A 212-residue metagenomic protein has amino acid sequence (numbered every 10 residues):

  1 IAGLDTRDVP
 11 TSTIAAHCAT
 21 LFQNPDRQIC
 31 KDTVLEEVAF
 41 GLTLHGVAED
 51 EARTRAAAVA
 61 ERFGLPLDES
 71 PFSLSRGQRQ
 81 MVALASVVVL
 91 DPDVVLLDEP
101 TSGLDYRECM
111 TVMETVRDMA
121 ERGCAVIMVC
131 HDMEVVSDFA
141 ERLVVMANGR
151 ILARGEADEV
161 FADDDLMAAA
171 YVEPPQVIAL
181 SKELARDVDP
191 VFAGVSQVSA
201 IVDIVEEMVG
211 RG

Functional and structural regions predicted by a protein language model:
I1-T13: ABC ATPase NBD Q-loop/coupling interface
V59-S73: Conserved ABC nucleotide-binding domain
V95-D98: Catalytic Walker B motif of ABC-type/P-loop ATPase nucleotide-binding domains
C130-H131: H-loop/switch region of ABC-family ATPase nucleotide-binding domains
V136-D138: A short, surface-exposed alpha-helical micro-motif characterized by mixed small hydrophobic and charged/polar residues
N148-G149: Conserved ABC ATPase "signature" C-loop
M167-G212: ABC ATPase nucleotide-binding domains
